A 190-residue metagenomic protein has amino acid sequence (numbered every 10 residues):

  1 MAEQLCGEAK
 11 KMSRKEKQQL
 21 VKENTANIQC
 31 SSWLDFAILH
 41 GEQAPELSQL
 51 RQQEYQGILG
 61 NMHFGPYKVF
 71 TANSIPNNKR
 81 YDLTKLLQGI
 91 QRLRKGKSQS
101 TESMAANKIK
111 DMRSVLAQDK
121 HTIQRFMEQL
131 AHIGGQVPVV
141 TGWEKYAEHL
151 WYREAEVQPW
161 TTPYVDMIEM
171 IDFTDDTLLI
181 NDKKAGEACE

Functional and structural regions predicted by a protein language model:
M1-E190: Charged, helix-rich terminal subdomains or tails
